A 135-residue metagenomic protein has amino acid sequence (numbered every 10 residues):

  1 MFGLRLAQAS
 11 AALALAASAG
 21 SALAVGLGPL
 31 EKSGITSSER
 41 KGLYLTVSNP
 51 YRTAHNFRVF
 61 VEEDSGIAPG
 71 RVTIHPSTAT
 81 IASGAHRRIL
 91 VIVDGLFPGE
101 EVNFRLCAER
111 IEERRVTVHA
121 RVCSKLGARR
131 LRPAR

Functional and structural regions predicted by a protein language model:
M1-S10: Bacterial N-terminal signal peptides that target proteins for export
A9-A12, A22-L23: Cleavable N-terminal signal peptides
L23-V47, T78: Beta-sheet-dominated interaction scaffolds and their linkers
S37-Y44, R87, G99-R105: Short, solvent-exposed loop/turn segments enriched in Ser/Thr/Gly
P50-A68, A108-R110: Short acidic, flexible loop segments centered on an aromatic residue
P69-G99: Intrinsically disordered, low-complexity Pro/Gly/Ser/Thr-rich segments with frequent PxxP/GP/PP motifs and embedded
G95-R135: Terminal connector regions
